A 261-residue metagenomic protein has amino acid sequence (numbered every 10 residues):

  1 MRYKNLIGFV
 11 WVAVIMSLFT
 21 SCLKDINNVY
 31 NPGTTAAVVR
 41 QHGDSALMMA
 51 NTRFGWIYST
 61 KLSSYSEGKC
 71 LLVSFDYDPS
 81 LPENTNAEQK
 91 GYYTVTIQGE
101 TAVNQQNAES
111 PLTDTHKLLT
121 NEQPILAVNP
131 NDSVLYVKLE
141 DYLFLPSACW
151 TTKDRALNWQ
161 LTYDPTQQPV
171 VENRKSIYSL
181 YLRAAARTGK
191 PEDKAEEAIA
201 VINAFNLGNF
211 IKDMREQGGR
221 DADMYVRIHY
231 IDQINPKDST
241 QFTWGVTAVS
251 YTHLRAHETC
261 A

Functional and structural regions predicted by a protein language model:
R2-F9: Bacterial N-terminal signal peptides that target proteins for export
L18-S21: C-terminal motif of bacterial Sec signal peptides marking the signal peptidase cleavage site
K24-Q89: Start-of-domain marker
P79-N84, I231-S239: Short acidic/polar inter-strand loop motif in beta-rich domains
Y92-A148: Surface-exposed beta-loop interaction hotspot
N129-K194: Short helix-loop boundary/capping segments
R187-A222: Short, solvent-exposed, Trp/other aromatic-anchored flexible loops in extracytoplasmic proteins
T252-A261: Conserved small/polar residues in nucleotide/adenosyl-binding loops
